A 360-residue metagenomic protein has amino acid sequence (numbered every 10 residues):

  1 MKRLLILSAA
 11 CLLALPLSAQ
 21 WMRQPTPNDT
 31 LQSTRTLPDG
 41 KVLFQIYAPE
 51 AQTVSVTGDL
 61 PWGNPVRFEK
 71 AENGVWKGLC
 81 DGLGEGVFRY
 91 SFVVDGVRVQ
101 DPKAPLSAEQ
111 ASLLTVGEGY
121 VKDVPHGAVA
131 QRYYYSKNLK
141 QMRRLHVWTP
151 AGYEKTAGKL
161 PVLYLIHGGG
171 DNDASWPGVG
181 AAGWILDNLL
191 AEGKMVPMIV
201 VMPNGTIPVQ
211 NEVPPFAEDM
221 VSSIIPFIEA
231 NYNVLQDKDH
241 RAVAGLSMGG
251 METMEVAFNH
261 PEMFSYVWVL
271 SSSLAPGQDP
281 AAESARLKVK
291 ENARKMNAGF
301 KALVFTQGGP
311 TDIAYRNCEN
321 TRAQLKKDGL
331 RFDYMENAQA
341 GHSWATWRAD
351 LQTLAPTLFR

Functional and structural regions predicted by a protein language model:
M1-L4: Positively charged n-region of N-terminal signal peptides that target proteins for export
I6-C11: Sec-dependent N-terminal signal peptides
A14-P16: N-terminal signal peptide c-region/cleavage motif recognized by signal peptidases
Q20-T26, T30-P65, K70-R360: Non-catalytic cap/lid and distal C-terminal segments of serine-dependent acyl enzymes
